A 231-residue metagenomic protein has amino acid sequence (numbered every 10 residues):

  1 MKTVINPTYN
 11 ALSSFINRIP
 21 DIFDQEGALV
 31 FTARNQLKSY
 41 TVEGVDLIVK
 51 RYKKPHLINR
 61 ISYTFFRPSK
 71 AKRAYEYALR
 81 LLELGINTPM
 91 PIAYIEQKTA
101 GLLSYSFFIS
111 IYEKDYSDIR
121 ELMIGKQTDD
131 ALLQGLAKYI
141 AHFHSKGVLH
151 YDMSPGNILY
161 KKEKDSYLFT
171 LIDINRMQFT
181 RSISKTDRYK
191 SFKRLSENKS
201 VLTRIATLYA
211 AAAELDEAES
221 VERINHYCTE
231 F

Functional and structural regions predicted by a protein language model:
M1-G27: Juxta-kinase regulatory segment immediately upstream of eukaryotic protein kinase catalytic domains
N17-Y116, S145: Conserved ATP-binding subdomain of kinase catalytic cores across diverse folds
L37-Y40, K138-Q178: Active-site acidic catalytic loop and adjacent metal/ATP-binding pocket of ATP-dependent phosphoryl transfer enzymes
N59-T64, R120-I124, S182-K185: Short acidic, glycine/proline-rich loop/turn micro-motifs
F66, K126-Q127, D187-K190: Glycine-rich, phosphate-binding/catalytic loops in enzymes
A71, A78-I86, R120-Y151, P155-G156: Conserved kinase catalytic-core helix
Y112, Y116, R120-L122, D187 (+2 more regions): Anionic ligand-binding catalytic core segments
Y167-F231: C-lobe/activation-segment region of protein kinase-like
